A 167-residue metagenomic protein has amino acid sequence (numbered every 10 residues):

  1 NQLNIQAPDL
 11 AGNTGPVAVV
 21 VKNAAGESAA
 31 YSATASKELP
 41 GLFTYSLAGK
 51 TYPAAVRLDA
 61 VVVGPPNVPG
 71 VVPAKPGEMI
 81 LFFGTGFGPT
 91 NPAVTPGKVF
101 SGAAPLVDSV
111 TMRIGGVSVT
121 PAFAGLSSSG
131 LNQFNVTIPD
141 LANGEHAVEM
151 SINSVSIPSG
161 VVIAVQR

Functional and structural regions predicted by a protein language model:
N1-R167: A sequence-level detector for low-complexity, Ser/Thr- and acidic-rich stretches
